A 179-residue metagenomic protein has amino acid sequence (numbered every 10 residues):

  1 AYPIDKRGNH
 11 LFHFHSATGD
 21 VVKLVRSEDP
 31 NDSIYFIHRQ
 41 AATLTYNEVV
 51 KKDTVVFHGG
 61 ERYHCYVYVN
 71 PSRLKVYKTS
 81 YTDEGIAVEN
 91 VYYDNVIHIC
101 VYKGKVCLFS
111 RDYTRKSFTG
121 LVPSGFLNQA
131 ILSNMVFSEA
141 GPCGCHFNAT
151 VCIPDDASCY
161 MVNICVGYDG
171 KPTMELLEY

Functional and structural regions predicted by a protein language model:
A1-S16: Start-of-domain marker
G8-N9, D94-N95, A157-M161: Short, surface-exposed coil-to-beta transition loops
H13-S16, V151-D169: Short, exposed beta-strand-loop hairpins at the edges of beta-sheets in extracellular/periplasmic proteins
T18-T79: Surface-exposed beta-loop interaction hotspot
G59-K75, S80-N90, C143-I153: Short beta-strand elements that form the blades of beta-propeller/WD-repeat-like and other beta-sheet-rich scaffold
N95-L108: Extended low-complexity, serine/threonine- and proline-enriched intrinsically disordered segments
V106-L127: Surface-exposed loop and turn segments in beta-propeller and other repeat-based domains that flank or scaffold
G120-A157: Acidic, glycine-rich flexible loop segments
